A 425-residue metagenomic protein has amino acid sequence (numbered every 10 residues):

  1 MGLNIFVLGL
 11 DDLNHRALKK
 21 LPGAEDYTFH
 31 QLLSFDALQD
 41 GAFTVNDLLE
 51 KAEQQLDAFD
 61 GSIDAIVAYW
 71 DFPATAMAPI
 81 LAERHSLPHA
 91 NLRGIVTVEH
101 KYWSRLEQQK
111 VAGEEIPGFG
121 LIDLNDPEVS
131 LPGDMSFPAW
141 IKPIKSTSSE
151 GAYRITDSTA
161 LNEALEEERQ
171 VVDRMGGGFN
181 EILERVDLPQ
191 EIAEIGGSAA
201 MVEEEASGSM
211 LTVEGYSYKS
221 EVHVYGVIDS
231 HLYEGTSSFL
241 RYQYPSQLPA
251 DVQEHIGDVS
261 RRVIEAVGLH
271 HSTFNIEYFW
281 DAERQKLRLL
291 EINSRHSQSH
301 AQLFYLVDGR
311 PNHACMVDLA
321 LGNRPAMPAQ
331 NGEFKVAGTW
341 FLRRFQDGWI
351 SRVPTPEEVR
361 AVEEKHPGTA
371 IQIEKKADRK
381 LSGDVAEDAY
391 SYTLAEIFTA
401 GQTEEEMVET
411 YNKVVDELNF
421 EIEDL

Functional and structural regions predicted by a protein language model:
G2-P22: N-terminal basic/disordered segments at the start of proteins
D36-L124, V129-S130, E387, T393: Conserved N-proximal alpha/beta basic substrate-recognition cap immediately N-terminal to, or forming the N-lobe
A78-I80, Q285-R295: A short beta-strand motif that forms the metal-chelation/ATP-contact edge of phosphoryl-transfer active sites
H100-A199, Y242-D258, V415: Active-site nucleotide/adenylate-binding loops and adjacent lid/helix of ATP-dependent enzymes
S146-S149, M210, L232-G235, N293-D308: Glycine-rich phosphate/pyrophosphate-binding beta-alpha loops
E166, V172-L232, D258, F279-R288 (+1 more regions): Phosphate-binding site of ATP-dependent enzymes
H255-I276, N293-S351: Active-site "cap" helix and flanking loop/linker of ATP-utilizing ligase/carboxylase catalytic domains
D318-L425: Peripheral (often C-terminal) accessory segments that flank ATP-dependent C-N-forming ligase machineries
